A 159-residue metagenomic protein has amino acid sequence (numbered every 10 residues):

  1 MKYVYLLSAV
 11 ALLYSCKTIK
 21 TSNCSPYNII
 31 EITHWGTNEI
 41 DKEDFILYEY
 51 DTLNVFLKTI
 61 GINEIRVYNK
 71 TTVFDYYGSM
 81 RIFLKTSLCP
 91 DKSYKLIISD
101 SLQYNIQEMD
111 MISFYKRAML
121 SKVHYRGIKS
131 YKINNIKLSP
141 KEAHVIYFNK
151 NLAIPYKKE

Functional and structural regions predicted by a protein language model:
M1, L7, C16, T52 (+2 more regions): Low-complexity, intrinsically disordered short peptide segments enriched in small/polar/basic residues
M1-I32: Bacterial Sec-dependent N-terminal signal peptides
Y5, I19-T21, G36, V73 (+1 more regions): Residues embedded in well-ordered secondary-structure elements
N23-S25, I40, C89: Short, surface-exposed loop/turn motifs at beta-strand boundaries within globular domains
E31-I40: Structural motif
K42-D44: Short, strongly patterned local motifs
Y48-L102: Tryptophan-paired
M80-E159: Extracytoplasmic electrostatic interaction patches
